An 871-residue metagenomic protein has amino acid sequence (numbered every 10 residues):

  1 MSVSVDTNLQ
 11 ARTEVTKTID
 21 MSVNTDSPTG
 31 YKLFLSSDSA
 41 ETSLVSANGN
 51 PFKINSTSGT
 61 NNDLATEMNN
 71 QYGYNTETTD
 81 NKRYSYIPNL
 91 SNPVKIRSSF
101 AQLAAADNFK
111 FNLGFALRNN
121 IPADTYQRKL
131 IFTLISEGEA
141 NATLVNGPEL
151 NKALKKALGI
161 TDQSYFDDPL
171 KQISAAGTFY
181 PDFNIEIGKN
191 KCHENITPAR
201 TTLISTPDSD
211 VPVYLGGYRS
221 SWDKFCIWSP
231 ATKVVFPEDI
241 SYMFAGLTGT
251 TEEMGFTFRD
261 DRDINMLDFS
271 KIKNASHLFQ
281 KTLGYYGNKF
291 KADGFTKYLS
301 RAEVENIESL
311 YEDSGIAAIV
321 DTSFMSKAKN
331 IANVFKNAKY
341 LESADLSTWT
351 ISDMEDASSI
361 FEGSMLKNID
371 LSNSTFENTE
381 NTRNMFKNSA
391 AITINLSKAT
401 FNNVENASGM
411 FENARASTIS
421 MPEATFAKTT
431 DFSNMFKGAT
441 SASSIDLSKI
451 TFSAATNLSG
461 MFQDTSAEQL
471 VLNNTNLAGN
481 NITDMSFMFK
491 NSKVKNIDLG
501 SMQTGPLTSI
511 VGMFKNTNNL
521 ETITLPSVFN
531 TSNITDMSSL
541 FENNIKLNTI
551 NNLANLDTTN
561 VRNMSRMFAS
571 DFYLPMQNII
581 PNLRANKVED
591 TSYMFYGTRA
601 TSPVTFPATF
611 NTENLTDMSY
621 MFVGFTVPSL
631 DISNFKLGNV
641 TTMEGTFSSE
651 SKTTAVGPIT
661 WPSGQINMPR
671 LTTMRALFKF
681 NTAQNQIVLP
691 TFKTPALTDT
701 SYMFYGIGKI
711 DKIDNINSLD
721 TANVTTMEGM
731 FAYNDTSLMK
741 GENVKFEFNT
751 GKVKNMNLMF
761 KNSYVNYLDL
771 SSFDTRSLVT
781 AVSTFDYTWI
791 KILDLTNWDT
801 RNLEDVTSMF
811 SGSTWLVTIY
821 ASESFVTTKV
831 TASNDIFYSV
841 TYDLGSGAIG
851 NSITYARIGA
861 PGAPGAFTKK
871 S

Functional and structural regions predicted by a protein language model:
M1-N141: Signature of Gram-negative chaperone-usher
A140-S871: Negatively charged
